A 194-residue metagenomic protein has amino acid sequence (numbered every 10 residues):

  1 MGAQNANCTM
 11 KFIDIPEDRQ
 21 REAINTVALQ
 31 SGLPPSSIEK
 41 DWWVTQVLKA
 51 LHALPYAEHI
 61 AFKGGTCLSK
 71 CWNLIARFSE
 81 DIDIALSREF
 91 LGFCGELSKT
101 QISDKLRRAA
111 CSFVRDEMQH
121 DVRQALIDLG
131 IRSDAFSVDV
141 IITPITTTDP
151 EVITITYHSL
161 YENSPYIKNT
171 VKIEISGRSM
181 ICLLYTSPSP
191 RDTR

Functional and structural regions predicted by a protein language model:
M1-C8, S189: N-terminal amphipathic/basic-hydrophobic helices that include classical n-h-c signal peptides and signal-anchor
N5-A61: Helical scaffold of the NTase/Pol beta-like nucleotidyltransferase catalytic core
W43-Q46, T100-E174, S179: Conserved catalytic core of two-metal-ion nucleotidyltransferases
V44, G64, T186: Metal-dependent nucleic-acid phosphoesterase active-site entry motif
H52-C94: Active-site nucleotide-donor binding segment shared across nucleotidyl transfer reactions
G95-K99: Residues forming anionic-ligand binding surfaces in small-molecule and nucleic-acid pockets of primarily soluble enzymes
Y185-R194: Single conserved hydrophobic/aromatic residue that forms the stacking wall/gate of nucleotide- or nucleobase-binding
